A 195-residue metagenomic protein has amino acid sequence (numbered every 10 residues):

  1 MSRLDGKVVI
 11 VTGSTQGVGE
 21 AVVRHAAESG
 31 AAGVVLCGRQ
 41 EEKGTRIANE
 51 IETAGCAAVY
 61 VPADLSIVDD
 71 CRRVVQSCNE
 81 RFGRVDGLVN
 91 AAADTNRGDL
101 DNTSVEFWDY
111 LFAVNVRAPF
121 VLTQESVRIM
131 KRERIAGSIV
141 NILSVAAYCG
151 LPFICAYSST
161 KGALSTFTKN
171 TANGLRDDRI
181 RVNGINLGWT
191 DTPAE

Functional and structural regions predicted by a protein language model:
T15-Q16, Q40: Conserved glycine-rich cofactor-binding loop
A31-I47: Conserved glycine-rich Rossmann-like NAD(P)H-binding loop of the short-chain dehydrogenase/reductase
D99-L100, F107-F112: Substrate-binding pocket helix/loop in short-chain dehydrogenase/reductase
D101, C149-C155, D177: Active-site loop immediately N-terminal to the catalytic Tyr-X3-Lys motif of short-chain dehydrogenase/reductase
T123, T160, T168: Active-site helix of classical SDR
R128, N173-D177: Alpha-helical segment proximal to the catalytic Tyr-Lys
S144: Residue(s) in the substrate-gating loop at a strand-loop-helix junction that position the organic substrate next
